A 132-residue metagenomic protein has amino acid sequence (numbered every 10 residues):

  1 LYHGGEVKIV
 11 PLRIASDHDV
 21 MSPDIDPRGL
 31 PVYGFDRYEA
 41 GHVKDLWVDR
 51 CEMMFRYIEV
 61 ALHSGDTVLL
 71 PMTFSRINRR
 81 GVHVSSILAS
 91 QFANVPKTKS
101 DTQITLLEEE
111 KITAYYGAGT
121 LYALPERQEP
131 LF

Functional and structural regions predicted by a protein language model:
L1-F132: Peripheral interaction segments used for macromolecular assembly
